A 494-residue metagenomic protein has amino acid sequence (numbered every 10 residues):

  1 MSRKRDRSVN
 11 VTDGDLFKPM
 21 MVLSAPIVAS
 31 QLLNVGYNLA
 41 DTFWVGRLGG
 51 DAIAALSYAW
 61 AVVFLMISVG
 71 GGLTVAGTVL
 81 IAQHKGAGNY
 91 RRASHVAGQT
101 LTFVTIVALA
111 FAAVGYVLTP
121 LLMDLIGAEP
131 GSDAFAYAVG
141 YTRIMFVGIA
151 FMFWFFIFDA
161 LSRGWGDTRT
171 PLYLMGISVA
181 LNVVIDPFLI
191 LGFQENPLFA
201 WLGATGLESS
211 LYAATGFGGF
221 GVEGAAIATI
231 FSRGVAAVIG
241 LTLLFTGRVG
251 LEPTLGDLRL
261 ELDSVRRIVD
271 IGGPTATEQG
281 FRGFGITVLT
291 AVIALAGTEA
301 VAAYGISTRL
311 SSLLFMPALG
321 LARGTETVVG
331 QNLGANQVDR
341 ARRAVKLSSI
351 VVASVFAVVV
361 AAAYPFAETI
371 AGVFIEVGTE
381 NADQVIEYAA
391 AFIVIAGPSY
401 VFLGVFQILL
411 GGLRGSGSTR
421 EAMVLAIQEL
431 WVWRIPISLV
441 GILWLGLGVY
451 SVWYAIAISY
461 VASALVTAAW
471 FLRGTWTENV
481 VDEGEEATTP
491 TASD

Functional and structural regions predicted by a protein language model:
M1-V22, I81-G148, P197-G272, V329-P398 (+1 more regions): Short alpha-helical transmembrane segments in multi-pass integral membrane proteins
S24, V28, L32, G36 (+19 more regions): Generic alpha-helical transmembrane segments of integral inner-membrane proteins, especially permease/transport modules
I27-V79, M145-M152, R266-Q331, V355-V359 (+3 more regions): Transmembrane helix-bundle signature of multi-pass secondary active exporters and lipid flippases
G36, R47-G50, H84-A87, G164-W165 (+6 more regions): Helix-loop interface residues and adjacent transmembrane-helix termini in multi-pass membrane transporters, primarily
V45-G46, A82, R163, P171 (+8 more regions): Helix-capping/transition residues at the boundaries of transmembrane alpha-helices and the short helical linkers
I53-Y116, M152-P171, A303-P365, L403-A422: Small-residue-rich hydrophobic transmembrane alpha-helices
G127-G131, F135, M145, I149-G176: Cytoplasmic helix-loop-helix junction between adjacent transmembrane helices in 12-TM secondary transporters
L161-Y212, E223-A226, D339, R343-V352 (+3 more regions): Alpha-helical transmembrane segments of multi-pass membrane transporters/permeases
